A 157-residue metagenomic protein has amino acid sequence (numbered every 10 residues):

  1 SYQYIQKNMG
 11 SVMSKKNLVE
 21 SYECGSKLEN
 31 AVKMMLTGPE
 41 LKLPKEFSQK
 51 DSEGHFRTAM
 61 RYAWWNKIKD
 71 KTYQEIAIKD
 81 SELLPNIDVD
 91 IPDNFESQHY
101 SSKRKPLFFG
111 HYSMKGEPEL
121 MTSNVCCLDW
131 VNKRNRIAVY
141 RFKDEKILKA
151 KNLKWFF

Functional and structural regions predicted by a protein language model:
S1-E96: Active-site-proximal loop/helix segment associated with metal-binding centers of metalloenzymes
S1-Q6, G116-P118, R136: Short helix/loop capping segments that flank catalytic or ligand/cofactor-binding pockets
N8, K15, M114, W130-N132 (+1 more regions): Generic hydrophobic/packing signal
E82, G116, K146: Solvent-exposed, flexible loop/coil residues
H99-S101: Short, flexible hinge/linker loops that cap or flank conserved catalytic cores
K103-V131: A conserved acidic, glycine/proline-rich C-terminal tail/linker
V125-F157: Binuclear metal-dependent phosphoesterase catalytic core
